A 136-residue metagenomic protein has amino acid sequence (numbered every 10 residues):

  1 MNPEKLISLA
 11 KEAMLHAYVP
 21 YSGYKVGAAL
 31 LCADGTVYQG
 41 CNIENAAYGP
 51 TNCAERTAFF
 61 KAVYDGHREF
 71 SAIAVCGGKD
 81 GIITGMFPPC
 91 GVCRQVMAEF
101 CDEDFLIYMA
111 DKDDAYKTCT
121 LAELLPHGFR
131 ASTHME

Functional and structural regions predicted by a protein language model:
M1-E4, M135-E136: Basic/polar N-terminal segments that are highly enriched at the extreme N-terminus, encompassing both cleavable
P3, S8, C90-R94: Charged, amphipathic alpha-helical segments
E4-V19: Short, basic/aromatic recognition patches
Y21-G23, H67-R68: Short helix-terminating capping/connector loops at secondary-structure junctions
G23-C32, Y108: Short beta-strand scaffold segments in enzyme catalytic cores
Q39-T133: Zn2+-dependent cytidine deaminase-like catalytic core
